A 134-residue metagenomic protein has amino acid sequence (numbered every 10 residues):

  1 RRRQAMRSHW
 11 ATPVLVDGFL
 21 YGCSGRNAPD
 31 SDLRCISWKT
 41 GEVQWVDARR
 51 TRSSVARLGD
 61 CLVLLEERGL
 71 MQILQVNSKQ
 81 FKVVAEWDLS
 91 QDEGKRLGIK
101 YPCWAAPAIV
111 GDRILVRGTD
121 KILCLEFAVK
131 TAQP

Functional and structural regions predicted by a protein language model:
R1-P134: Noncatalytic, solvent-exposed loop/strand surfaces of beta-propeller-type extracellular/periplasmic domains
